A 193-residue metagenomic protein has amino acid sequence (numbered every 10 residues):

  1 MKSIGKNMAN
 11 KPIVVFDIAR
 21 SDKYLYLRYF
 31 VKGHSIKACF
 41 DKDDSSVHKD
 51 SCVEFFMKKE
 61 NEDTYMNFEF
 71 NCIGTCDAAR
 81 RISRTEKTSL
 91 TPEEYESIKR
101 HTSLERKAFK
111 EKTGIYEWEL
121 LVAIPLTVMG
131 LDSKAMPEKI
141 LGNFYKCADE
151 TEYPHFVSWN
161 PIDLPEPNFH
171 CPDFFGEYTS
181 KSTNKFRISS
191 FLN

Functional and structural regions predicted by a protein language model:
M1-N193: Structural preference for beta-rich elements and adjacent junctions enriched in aromatics
